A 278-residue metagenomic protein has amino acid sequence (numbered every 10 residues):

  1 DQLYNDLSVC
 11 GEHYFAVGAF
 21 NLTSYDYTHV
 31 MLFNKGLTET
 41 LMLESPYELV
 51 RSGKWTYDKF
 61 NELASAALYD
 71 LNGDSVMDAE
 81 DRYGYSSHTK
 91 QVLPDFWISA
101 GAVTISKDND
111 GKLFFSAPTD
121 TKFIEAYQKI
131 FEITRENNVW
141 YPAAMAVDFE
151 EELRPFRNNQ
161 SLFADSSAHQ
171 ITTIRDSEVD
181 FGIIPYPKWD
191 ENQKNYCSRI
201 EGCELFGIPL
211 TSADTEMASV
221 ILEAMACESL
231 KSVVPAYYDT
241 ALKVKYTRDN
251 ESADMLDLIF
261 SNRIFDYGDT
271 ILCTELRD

Functional and structural regions predicted by a protein language model:
D1, V50-S52, D78, V103-F123 (+1 more regions): Short, solvent-exposed loop/beta-turn-alpha elements that line the ligand-binding surface or hinge of extracytoplasmic
D1-T28, E39, D58: Hinge/lid segment of periplasmic solute-binding proteins
Y57, N61-A64, F96-M145: Glycine-centered hinge/linker elements that transmit conformational signals in sensory and ligand-binding systems
N61-A66, F149-L162: Short helices/loops that flank or line small-molecule/ion binding pockets
D70-D81: Acidic, glycine-anchored loop motifs typical of Ca2+
R135, I174-V244: Extracytoplasmic/periplasmic substrate-recognition and gating elements
L162-S166, G182: Paired acidic/hydrophobic, glycine-rich loop segments that form the ligand-binding mouth/hinge of periplasmic-binding
P235-Y237, V244-D278: C-terminal capping/gating helix-and-loop segments adjacent to ligand/active sites or protein-protein/ligand interfaces
